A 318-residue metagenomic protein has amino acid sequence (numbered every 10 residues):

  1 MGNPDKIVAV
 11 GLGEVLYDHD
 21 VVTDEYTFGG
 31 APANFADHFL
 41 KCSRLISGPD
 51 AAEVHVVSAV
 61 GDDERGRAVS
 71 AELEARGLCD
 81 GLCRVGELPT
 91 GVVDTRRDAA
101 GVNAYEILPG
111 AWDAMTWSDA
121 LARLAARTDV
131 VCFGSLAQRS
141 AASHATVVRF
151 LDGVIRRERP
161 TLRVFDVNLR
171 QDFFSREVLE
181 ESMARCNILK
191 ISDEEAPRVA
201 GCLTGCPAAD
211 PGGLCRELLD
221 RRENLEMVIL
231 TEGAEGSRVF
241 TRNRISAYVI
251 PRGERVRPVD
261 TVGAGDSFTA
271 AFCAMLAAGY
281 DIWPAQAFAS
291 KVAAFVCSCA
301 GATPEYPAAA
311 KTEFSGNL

Functional and structural regions predicted by a protein language model:
M1-I7, A208-L318: Conserved phosphate-binding/catalytic region of the ribokinase-like
M1-Y26: Positively charged, low-complexity intrinsically disordered leader regions
K6, H19, S47-S135, V154-P160 (+1 more regions): Conserved N-terminal subdomain of the carbohydrate kinase-like
E14, S58-D62, N168: Cofactor-binding loop segments of dinucleotide-utilizing enzymes, especially the Rossmann-like FAD- and NAD(P)+-binding
E14-V15, L136, V167, S267: Active-site metal-binding loops of divalent metal-dependent hydrolases
E25-S43: Short catalytic helix/loop segments, enriched in acidic residues and glycine and frequently bearing histidine
R123-L124, E181-S182, R221: Structural alpha-helical scaffold elements that stabilize or flank donor/cofactor-binding regions in carbohydrate
V130, S135-G213, E235-S237, R242: Conserved beta-alpha-beta core of the PfkB/ribokinase-like small-molecule kinase fold
